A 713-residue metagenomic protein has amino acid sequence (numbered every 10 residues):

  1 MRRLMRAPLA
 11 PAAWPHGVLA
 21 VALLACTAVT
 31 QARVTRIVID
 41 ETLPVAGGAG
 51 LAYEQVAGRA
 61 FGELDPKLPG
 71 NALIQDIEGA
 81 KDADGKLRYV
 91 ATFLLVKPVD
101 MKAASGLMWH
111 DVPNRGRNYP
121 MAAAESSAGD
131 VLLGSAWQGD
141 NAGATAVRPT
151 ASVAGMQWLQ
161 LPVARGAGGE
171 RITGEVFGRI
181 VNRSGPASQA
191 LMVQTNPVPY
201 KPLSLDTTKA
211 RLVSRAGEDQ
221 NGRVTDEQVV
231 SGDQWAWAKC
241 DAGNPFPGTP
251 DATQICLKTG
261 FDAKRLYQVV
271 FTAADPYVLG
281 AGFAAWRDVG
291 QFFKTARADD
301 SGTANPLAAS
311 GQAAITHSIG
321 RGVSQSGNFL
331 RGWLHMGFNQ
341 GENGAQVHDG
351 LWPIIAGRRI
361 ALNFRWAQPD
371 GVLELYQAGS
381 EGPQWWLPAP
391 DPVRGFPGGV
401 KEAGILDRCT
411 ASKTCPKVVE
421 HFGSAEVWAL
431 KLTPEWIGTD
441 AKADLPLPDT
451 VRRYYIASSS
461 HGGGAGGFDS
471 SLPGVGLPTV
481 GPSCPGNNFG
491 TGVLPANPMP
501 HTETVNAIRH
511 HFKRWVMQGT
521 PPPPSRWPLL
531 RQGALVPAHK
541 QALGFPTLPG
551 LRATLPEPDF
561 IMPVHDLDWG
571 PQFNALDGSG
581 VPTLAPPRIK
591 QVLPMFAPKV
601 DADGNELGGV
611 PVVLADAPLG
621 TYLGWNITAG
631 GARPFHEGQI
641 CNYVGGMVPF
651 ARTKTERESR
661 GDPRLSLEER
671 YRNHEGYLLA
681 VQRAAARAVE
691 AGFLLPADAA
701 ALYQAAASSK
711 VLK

Functional and structural regions predicted by a protein language model:
M1-L4, Q31, F650: Intrinsically disordered, low-complexity sequence elements enriched in Ser/Thr/Gly/Pro
M1-V18: Bacterial N-terminal signal peptides that target proteins for export
A25-V29: N-terminal signal peptide c-region/cleavage motif recognized by signal peptidases
R33-K713: C-terminal His-loop and adjacent cap/lid subdomain of alpha/beta-hydrolase
